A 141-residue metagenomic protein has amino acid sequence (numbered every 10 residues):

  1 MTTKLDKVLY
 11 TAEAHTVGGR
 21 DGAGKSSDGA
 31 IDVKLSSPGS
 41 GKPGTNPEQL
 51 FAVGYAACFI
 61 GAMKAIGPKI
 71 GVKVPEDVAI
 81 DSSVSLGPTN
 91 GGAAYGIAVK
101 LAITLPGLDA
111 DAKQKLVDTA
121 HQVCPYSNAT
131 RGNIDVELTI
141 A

Functional and structural regions predicted by a protein language model:
M1-V53, I60-A141: Extended beta-strand/beta-hairpin segments
